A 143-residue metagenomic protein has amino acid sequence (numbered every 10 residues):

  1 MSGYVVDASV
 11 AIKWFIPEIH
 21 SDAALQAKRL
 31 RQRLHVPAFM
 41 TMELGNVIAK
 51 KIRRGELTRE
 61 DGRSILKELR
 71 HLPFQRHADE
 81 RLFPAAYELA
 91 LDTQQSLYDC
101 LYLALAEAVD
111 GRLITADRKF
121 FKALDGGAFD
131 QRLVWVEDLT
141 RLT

Functional and structural regions predicted by a protein language model:
M1-G3, L103, E107-T143: Acidic, PIN/NYN-like endoribonuclease modules and their adjacent C-terminal/linker elements
M1-M40, K51-S64: Short, well-structured N-terminal submotif of metal-dependent ribonuclease cores
D7, E43, D99, D117: Acidic active-site catalytic centers that drive phospho-/nucleotidyl reactions and related ester hydrolyses
V10-A11, M40, L82, Y102 (+1 more regions): Alpha-helix capping/helix-boundary segments
K13-F15, V47, A123: Residues that scaffold the ATP/ADP-binding catalytic core of kinase and kinase-like folds
A23, E43, A85, K122-A123: Phosphate- and divalent-cation-binding pockets in alpha/beta enzyme and binding domains that engage nucleotide-derived
G45-F74, A85: Active-site-proximal, substrate-binding regions of enzyme catalytic domains and RNA-binding/basic surfaces
F74-A116: Active-site neighborhoods of divalent-metal-dependent phosphate/nucleic-acid chemistry enzymes
